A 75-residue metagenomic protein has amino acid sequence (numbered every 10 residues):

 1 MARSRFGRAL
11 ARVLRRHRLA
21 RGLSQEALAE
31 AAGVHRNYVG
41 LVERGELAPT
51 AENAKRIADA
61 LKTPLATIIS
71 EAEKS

Functional and structural regions predicted by a protein language model:
M1-A9, E71: A detector for short, charged/polar N-terminal pre-domain segments
R12-A31, R56: Short basic helix-loop element that most often maps to the first helix and adjoining turn of HTH DNA-binding modules
L14, L28-A29, V39-V42, I68: Conserved hydrophobic/aromatic packing and binding residues within compact polymer-binding modules
G33-L47: Recognition helix of helix-turn-helix/homeodomain-like DNA-binding domains that insert into the DNA major groove
E52-T67: DNA major-groove recognition helix of helix-turn-helix/homeodomain DNA-binding modules
T67-S75: Short amphipathic recognition helices of helix-turn-helix/homeodomain-type DNA-binding modules
